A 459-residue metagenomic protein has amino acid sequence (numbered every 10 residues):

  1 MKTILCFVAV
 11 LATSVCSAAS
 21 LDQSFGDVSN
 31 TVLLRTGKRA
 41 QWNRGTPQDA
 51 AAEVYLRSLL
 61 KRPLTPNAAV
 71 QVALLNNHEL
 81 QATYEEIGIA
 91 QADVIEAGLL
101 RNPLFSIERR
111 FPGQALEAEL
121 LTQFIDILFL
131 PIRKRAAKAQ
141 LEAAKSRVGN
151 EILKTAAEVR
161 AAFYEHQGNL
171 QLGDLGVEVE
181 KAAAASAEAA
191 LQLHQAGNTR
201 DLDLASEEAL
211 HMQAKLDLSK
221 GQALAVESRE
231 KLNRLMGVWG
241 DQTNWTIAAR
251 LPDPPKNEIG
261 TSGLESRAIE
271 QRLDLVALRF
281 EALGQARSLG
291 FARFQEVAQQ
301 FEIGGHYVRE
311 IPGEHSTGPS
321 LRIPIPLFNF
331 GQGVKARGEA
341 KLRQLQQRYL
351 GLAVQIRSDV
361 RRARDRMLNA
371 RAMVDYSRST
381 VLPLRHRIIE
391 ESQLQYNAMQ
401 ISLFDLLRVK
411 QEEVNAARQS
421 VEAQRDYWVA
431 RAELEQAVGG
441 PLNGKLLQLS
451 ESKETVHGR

Functional and structural regions predicted by a protein language model:
M1-V72, Q222-R267, E435-R459: Terminal intrinsically disordered/low-complexity segments used for targeting and assembly
T3, I132, A139, S146-R267 (+5 more regions): Periplasmic alpha-helical coiled-coil/stalk elements that build and connect Gram-negative outer-membrane
A19-A40, N67, Q71-D126, R229-V238 (+8 more regions): A small-residue-enriched
T46-P47, T83-E85, V226, L278 (+2 more regions): Long, charged alpha-helical "stalk" segments
P66-A69, N76, T83, Q123 (+23 more regions): Amphipathic alpha-helical coiled-coil segments and their boundaries
S106-E108, P112-Q123, F129-R147, Y164: Outer membrane beta-barrel translocator domains of Type V secretion systems
A184, Q213-G240, R348, A353 (+2 more regions): Short segments within alpha-helical structural elements
